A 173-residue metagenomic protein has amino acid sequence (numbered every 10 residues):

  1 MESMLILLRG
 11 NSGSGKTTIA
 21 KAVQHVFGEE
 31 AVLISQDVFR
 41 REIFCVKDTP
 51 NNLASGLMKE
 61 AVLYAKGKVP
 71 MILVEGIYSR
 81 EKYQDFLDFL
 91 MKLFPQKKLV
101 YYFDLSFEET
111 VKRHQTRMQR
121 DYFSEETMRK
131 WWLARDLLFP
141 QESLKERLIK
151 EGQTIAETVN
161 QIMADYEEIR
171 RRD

Functional and structural regions predicted by a protein language model:
L8: Hydrophobic anchor at the beta1->P-loop junction of P-loop NTPases
N11: P-loop (Walker A) phosphate-binding loop of NTP-binding proteins
S14: ATP-binding Walker
T17: Walker A/P-loop
K21-G67: Conserved substrate/cofactor phosphate-moiety recognition/catalytic segment in nucleotide-dependent phosphotransferases
L53-P95: Glycine-rich phosphate-binding loop used to anchor ATP phosphates in small-molecule kinases, encompassing both
F94-R113: Conserved phosphate-donor/acceptor-positioning beta-strand/loop module used by diverse small-molecule
Q119-Q161, I169, D173: Small-molecule kinase domains that catalyze NTP-dependent phosphoryl transfer to phosphate-bearing small molecules
